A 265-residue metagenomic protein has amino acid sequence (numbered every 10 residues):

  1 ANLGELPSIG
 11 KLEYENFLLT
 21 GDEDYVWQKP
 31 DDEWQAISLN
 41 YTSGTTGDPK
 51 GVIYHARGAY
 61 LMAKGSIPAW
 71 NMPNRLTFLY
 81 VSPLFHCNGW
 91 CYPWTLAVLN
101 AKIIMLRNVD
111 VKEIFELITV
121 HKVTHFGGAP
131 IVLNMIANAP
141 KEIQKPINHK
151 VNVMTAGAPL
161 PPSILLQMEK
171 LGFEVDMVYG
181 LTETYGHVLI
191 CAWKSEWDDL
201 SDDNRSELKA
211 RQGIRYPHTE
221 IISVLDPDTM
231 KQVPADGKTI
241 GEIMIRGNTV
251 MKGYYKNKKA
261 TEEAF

Functional and structural regions predicted by a protein language model:
L6-L12, L18-Y41, D48, N71-T77: Conserved pre-ATP/AMP-binding loop-to-beta segment of ANL
L19-T20, D24, V52-P73, V81-F85 (+2 more regions): Conserved structural elements of the adenylate-forming
A36, T42-T45, F78, L84 (+6 more regions): Conserved S/T- and glycine-rich ATP-binding loop of Class I adenylate-forming
I37-L61: Conserved AMP-binding A3 loop
Y60-T77, F85-H125, A139, I221: Conserved AMP-binding/adenylation subdomain of ANL enzymes
V98, V123-G128, A137-E207, P217-I221 (+1 more regions): Gly/Ser/Thr-rich phosphate-binding loop
N204-K209, T249-F265: Conserved ANL (AMP-binding/adenylate-forming) active-site segment centered on the GW(Y/F)…HTG consensus within
R215, I221-M244, A264: Conserved beta-loop-beta connector loops within the AMP-binding
